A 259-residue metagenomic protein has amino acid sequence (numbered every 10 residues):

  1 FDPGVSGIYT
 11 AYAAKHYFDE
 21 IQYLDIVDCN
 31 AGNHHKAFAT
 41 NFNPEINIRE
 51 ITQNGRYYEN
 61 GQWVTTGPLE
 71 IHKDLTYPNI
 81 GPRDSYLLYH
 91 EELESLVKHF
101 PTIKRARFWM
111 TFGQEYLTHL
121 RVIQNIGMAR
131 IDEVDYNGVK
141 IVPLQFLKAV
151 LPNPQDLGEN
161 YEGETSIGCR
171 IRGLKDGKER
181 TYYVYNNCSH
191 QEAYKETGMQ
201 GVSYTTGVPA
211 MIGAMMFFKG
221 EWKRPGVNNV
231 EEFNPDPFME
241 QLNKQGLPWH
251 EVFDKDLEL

Functional and structural regions predicted by a protein language model:
F1-Y9, A14, P209, G213: Short alpha-helices
H16-L259: C-terminal catalytic/substrate-binding lobe primarily of soluble NAD(P)-dependent oxidoreductases
